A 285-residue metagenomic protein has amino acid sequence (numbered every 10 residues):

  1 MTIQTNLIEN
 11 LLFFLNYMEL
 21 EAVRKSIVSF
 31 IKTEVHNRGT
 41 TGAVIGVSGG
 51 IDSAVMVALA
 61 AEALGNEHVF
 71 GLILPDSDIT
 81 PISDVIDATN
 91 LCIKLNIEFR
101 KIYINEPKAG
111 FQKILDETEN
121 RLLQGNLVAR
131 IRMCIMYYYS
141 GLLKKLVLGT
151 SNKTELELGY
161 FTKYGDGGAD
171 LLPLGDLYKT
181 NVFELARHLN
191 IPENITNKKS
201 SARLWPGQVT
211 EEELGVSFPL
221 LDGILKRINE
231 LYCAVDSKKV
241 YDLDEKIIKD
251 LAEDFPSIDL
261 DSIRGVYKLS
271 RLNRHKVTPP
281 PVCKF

Functional and structural regions predicted by a protein language model:
T2-G42, L59-E62, H68-F70, L74-P107 (+5 more regions): ATP/NTP-dependent adenylation/nucleotidyl-transfer catalytic domains that generate, transfer, or process NMP-activated
V44-V47: Short glycine-rich or small-residue beta-strand-to-loop segments that form or flank ligand, phosphate, metal/Fe-S
G50: Conserved G/P- and acidic residue-centered "switch" motifs that form tight phosphate/ATP-binding loops in soluble
S53: Catalytic nucleophile loop
R130: Catalytic-core regions of hydrolytic enzymes
